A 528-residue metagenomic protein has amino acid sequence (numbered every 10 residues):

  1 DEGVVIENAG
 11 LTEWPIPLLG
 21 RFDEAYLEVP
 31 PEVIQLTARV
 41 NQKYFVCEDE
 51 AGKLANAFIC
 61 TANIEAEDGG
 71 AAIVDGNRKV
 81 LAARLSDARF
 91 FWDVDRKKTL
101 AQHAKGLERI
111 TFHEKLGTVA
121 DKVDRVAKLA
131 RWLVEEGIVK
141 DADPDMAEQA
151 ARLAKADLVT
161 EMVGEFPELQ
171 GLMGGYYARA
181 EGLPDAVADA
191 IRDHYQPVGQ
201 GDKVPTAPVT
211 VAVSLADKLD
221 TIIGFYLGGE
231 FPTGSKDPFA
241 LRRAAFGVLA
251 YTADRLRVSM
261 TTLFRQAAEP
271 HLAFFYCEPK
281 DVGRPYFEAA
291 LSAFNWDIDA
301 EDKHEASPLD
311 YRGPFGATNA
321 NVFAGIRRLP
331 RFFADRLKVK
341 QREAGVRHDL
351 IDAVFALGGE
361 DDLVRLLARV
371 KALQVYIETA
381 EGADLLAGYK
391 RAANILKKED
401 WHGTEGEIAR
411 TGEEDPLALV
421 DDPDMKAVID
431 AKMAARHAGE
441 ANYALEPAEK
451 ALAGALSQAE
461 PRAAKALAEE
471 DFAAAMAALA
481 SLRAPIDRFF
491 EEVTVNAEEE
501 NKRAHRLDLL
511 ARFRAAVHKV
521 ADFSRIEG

Functional and structural regions predicted by a protein language model:
D1-G528: Amphipathic alpha-helical "coupling" segments that flank catalytic cores
